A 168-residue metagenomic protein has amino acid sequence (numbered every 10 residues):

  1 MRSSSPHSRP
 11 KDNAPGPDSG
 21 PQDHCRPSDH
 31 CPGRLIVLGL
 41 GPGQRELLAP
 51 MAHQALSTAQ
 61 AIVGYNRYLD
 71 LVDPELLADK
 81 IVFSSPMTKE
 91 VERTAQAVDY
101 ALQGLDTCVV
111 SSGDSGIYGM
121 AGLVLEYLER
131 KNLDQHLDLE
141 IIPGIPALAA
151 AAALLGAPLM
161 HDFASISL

Functional and structural regions predicted by a protein language model:
R2-I142, A150: Class I S-adenosyl-L-methionine
A147-L168: Short, glycine-/small-residue-rich phosphate/pyrophosphate-handling segment
